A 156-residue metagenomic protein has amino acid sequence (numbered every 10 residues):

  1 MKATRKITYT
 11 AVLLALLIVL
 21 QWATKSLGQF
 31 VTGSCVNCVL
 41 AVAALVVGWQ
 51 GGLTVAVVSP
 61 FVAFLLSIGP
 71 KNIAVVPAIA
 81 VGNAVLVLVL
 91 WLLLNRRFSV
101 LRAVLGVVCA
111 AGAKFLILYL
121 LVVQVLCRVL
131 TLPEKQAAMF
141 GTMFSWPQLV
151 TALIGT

Functional and structural regions predicted by a protein language model:
M1-T156: Loop-helix junctions at membrane interfaces
